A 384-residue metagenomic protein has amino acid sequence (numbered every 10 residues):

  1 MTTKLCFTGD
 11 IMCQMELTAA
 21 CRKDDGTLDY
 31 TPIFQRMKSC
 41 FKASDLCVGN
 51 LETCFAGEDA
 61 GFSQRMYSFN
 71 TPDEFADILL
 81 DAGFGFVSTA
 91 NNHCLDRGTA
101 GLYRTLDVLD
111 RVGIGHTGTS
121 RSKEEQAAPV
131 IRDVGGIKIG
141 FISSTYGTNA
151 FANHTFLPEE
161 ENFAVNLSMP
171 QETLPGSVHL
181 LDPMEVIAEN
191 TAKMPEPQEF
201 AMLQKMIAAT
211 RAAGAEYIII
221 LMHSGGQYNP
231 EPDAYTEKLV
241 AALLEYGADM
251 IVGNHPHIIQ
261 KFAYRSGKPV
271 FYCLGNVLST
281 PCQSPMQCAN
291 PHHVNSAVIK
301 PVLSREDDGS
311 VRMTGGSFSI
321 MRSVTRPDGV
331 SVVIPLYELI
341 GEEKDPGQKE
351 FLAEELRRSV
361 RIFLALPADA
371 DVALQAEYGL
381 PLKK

Functional and structural regions predicted by a protein language model:
M1-K384: Acidic, metal/ion-coordinating pockets
